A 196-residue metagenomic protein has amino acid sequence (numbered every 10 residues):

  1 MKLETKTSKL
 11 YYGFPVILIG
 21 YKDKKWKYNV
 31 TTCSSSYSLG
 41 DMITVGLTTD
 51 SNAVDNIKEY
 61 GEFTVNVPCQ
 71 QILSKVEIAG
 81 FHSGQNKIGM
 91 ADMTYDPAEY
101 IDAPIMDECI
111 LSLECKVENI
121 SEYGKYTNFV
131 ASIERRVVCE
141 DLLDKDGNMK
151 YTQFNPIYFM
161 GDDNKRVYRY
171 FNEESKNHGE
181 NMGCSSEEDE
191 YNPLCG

Functional and structural regions predicted by a protein language model:
M1-G196: Basic, polyanion-binding surface patches
